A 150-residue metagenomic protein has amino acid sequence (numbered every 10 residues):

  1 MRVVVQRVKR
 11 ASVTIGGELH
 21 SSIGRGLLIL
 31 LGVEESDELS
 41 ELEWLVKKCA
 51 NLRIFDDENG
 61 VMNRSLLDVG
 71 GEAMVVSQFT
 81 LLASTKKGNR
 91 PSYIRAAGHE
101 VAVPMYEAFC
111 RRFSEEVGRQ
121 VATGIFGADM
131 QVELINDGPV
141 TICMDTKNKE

Functional and structural regions predicted by a protein language model:
Q6-V8, V69, I135-D137: A short, compositionally biased micro-patch
E18-G70, S77, L81-R111, E116 (+1 more regions): Compact, glycine-rich, soluble single-domain proteins
L28-G32, I135-I142: Short basic, glycine-rich beta-strand/loop surfaces that mediate nucleic-acid
R95-A96, D137-E150: Short, low-complexity, polybasic intrinsically disordered segments
A122-P139: Short, active-site-adjacent segments that bind or coordinate small-molecule cofactors and metal centers
